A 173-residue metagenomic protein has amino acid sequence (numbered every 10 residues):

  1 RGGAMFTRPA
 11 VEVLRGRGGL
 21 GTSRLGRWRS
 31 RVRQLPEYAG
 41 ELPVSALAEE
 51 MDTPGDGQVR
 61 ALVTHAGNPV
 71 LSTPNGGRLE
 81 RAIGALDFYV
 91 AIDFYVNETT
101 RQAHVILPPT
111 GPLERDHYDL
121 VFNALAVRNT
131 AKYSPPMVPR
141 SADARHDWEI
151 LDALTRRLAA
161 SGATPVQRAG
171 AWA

Functional and structural regions predicted by a protein language model:
R1-V13: Alpha/beta-hydrolase fold active-site neighborhood
A10, L14-A173: Non-catalytic alpha/beta scaffold blocks inside enzyme catalytic domains
